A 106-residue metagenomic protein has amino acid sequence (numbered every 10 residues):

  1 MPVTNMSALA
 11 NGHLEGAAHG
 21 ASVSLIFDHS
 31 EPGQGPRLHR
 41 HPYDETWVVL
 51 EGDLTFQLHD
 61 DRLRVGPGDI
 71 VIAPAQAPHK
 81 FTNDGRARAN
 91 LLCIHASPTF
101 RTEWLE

Functional and structural regions predicted by a protein language model:
M1-V23, F27, R37, E103-E106: A short, N-terminal "cap"/entry segment at the start of jelly-roll beta-barrel domains of the cupin/DSBH fold
G20-V23, S30-Q34, E51-D53, R62 (+1 more regions): Short, charged/polar surface micro-motifs in flexible loops or helix N-caps
H29-S30, R40-F56, I94: Short, conserved beta-strand element in jelly-roll/cupin
T46, D53-T55, R62, P78 (+1 more regions): Structural motif
D60-A75: Short acidic-glycine-tyrosine-enriched beta hairpin
P67, T82-N83, E103-W104: Short glycine-/acidic-enriched loop or helix-start segments at secondary-structure transitions that form or flank
A75-F100: Ligand-binding loop in jelly-roll beta-barrel domains
